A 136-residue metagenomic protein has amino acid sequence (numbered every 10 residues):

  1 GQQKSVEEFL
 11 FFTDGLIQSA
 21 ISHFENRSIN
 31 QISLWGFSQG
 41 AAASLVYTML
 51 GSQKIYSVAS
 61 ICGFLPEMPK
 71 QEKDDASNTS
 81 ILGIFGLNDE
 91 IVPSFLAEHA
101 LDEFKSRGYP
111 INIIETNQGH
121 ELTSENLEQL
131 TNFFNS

Functional and structural regions predicted by a protein language model:
G1-R27: Serine-hydrolase catalytic machinery in alpha/beta-hydrolase-like enzymes
W35, A59-C62, I84, T116-N117: Alpha/beta-hydrolase-fold catalytic nucleophile elbow
W35-G40, S44: Gly/Ala-rich beta-loop-alpha elbow adjacent to hydrolase catalytic centers
V46-L50: Active-site signature of alpha/beta-hydrolase-fold catalytic machinery across serine- and Asp/Cys-nucleophile hydrolases
Q53-P66: A conserved short beta-strand
G63-I81: Flexible "cap/lid" loop of the alpha/beta hydrolase fold
L82, F95-S136: C-terminal catalytic histidine-bearing segment of alpha/beta-hydrolase fold enzymes
L82-F85, D89: Short beta-strand/loop motif that positions the catalytic acidic residue of the alpha/beta-hydrolase fold
